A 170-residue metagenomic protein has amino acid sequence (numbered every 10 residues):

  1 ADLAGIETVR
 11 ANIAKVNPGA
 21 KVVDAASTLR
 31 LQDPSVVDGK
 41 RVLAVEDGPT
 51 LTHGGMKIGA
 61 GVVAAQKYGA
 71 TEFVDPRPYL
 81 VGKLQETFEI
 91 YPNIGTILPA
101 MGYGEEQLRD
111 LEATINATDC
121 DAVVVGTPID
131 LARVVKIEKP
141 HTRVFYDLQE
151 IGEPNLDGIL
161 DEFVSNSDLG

Functional and structural regions predicted by a protein language model:
A1-V22, V134: Conserved C-terminal guanine-recognition region of P-loop GTPase G domains, centered on the G4
N17-G170: P-loop NTP-binding site
